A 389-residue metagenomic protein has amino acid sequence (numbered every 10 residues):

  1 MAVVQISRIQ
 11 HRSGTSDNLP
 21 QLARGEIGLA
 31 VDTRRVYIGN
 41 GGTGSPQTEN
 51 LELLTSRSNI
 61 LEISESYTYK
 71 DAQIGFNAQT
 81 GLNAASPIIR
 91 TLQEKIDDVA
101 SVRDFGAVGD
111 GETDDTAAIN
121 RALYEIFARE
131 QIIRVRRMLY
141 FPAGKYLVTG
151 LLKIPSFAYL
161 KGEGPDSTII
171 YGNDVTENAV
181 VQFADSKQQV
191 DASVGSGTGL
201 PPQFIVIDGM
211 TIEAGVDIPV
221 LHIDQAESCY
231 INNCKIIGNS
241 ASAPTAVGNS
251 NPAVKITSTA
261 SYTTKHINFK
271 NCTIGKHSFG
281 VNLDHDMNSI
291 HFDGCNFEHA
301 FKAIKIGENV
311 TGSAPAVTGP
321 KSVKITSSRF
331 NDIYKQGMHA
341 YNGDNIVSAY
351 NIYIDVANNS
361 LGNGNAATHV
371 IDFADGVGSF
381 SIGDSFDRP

Functional and structural regions predicted by a protein language model:
M1-I27, T33, T48-N59: Extracellular/surface-exposed low-complexity repeats and stalk/linker segments enriched in Gly/Pro and small polar
S13, E62-L82, I88-A118: Right-handed parallel beta-helix/beta-solenoid
Q21-I38, I119-I126, P142: Short hydrophobic/aromatic-rich beta-strand motifs
V102-Y140: Acidic Gly/Asp/Thr-rich repetitive segments characteristic of extracellular carbohydrate-active and adhesion proteins
A107-A118, Y159-I218, I237-T245, N249-P252: Right-handed parallel beta-helix/beta-spiral solenoid domain characteristic of secreted/periplasmic
Y124-Y159, E163-V175, T211-V216: N-terminal extracellular ligand-recognition/capping segment immediately after the signal peptide
F141, Y159-E163, P202-D208, C229-N233 (+6 more regions): All-beta strand scaffolds that present successive hydrophobic residues in beta-strands
T149-L151, P165, Y171-N178, G215-L221 (+6 more regions): Short glycine/acidic-rich loop motifs that flank beta-strands on beta-rich extracellular proteins
